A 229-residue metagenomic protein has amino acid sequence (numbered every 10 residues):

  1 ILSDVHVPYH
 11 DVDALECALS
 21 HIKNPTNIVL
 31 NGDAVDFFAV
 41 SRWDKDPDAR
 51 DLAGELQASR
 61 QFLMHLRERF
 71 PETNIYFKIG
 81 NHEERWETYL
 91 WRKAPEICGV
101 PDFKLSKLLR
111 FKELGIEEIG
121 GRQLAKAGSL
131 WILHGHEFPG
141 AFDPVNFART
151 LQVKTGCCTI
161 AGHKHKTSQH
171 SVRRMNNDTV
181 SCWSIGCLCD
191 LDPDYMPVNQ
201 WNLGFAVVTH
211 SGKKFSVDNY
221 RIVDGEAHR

Functional and structural regions predicted by a protein language model:
I1, D218-R229: Polar, enzyme-active/binding microenvironments
I1, L30, K126, V208-H210 (+1 more regions): Generic beta-strand structural signal
I1-S3, I160-A161: Short hydrophobic beta-strand that contains or immediately precedes a catalytic carboxylate
L2, V7-K112: Core catalytic region of metal-dependent phosphoesterases/phosphodiesterases, especially metallo-beta-lactamase-like
S20-N24, F70-P71, A125-A127, L151-T155 (+1 more regions): Flexible, charged surface loops at secondary-structure boundaries
I28-N31, N74-I79, E118, I132-H134 (+2 more regions): A structural signal for short, well-ordered beta-strand segments and their strand-loop junctions that often border
K93-W131, G135, F142-N146, S184-C189: Active-site-proximal loop/helix segment associated with metal-binding centers of metalloenzymes
L130-Y220: Conserved beta-sheet core of the metallophosphoesterase superfamily
